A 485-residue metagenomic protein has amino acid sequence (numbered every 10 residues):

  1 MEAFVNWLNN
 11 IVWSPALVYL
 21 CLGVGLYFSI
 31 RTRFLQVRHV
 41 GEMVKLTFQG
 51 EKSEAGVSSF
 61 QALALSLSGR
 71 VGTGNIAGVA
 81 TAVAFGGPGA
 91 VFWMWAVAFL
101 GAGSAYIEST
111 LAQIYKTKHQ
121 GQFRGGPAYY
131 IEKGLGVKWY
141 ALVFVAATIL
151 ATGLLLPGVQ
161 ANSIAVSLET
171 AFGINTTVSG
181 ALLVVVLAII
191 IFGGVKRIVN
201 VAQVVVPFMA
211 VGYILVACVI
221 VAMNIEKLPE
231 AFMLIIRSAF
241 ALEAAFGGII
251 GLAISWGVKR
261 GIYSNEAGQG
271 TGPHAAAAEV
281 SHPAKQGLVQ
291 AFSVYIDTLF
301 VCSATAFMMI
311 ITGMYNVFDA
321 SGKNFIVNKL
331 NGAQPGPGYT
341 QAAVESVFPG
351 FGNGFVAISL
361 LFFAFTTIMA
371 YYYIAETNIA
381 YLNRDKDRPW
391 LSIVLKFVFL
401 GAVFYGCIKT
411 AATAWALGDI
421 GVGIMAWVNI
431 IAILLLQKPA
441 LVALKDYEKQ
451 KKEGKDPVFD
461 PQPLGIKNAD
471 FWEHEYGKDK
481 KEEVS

Functional and structural regions predicted by a protein language model:
M1-T73, V83-G89, L434-S485: N-terminal alpha-helical transmembrane segments of multi-pass membrane transport and channel/translocase proteins
N9-E42, L46, A82-Q122, D297-A304 (+1 more regions): Extracellular loop-to-transmembrane helix junctions
L17, T32-Q36, N75-V79, P88 (+7 more regions): Transmembrane helix-loop junctions in multi-pass membrane proteins
L20-Y27, R31-V44, N162-L168, N175-N224 (+3 more regions): Membrane-interface loop-to-helix entry segments
V24-S29, V97-G121, P127-I191, S359-I368 (+1 more regions): Helix-loop-helix module between adjacent transmembrane segments
S29, I107-I114, Q120, C218-L234 (+5 more regions): Extracellular/periplasmic helix-exit of transmembrane alpha-helices
S53-F85, L111-I114, Q120-A128, E132 (+2 more regions): Alpha-helical membrane segments and immediately flanking helix-loop junctions that form or couple to the substrate/ion
L100-E108, A181-V195, V206-E226, K259-I262 (+2 more regions): Selective recognition of specific alpha-helical transmembrane segments in multi-pass small-molecule
